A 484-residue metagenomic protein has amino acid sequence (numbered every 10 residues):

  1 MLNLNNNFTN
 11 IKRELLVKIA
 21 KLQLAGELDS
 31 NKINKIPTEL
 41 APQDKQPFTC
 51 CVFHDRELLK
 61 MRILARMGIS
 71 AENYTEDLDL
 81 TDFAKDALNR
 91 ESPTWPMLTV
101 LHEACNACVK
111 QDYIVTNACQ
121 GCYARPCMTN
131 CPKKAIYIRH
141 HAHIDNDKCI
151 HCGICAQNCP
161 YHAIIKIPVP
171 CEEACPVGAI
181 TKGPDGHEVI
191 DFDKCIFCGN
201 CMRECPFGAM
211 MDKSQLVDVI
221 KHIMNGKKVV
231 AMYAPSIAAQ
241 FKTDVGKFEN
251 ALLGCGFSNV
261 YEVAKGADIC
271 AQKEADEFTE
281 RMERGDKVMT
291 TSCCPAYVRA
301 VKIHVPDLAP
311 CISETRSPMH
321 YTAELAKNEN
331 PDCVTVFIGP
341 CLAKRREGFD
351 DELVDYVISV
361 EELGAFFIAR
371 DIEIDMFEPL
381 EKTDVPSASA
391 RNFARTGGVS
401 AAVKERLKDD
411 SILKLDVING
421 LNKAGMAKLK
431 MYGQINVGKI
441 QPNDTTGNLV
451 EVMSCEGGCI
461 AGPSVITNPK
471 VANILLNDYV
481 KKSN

Functional and structural regions predicted by a protein language model:
M1-E72, D77-L80, D212-N484: Iron-sulfur-associated redox domains of electron-transfer enzymes in respiratory and anaerobic energy metabolism
F83-D86: Mature N-terminal, pre-catalytic/accessory segment of carbohydrate-active enzymes
L88-T116, K133-K134: N-terminal [4Fe-4S]-dependent radical SAM core
H102, N106-D112, T116, C122-C127 (+5 more regions): Cysteine-cluster motifs in flexible loop/terminal segments that predominantly coordinate metals
C108-I114, Y137-A142, K182, N200 (+2 more regions): Gly-rich Lys/Arg/Thr-decorated short loops/hinges at beta-loop-alpha junctions or inter-strand turns that position
V109, Y113, G121, R125 (+9 more regions): Short, amphipathic alpha-helical segments
V115, D145, D191, Y233-A234 (+1 more regions): A secondary-structure boundary/capping signal
A124-N146, I150, I154-D191, I196 (+2 more regions): Iron-sulfur cluster-binding cysteine motifs and their immediate structural context in ferredoxin-like electron-transfer
